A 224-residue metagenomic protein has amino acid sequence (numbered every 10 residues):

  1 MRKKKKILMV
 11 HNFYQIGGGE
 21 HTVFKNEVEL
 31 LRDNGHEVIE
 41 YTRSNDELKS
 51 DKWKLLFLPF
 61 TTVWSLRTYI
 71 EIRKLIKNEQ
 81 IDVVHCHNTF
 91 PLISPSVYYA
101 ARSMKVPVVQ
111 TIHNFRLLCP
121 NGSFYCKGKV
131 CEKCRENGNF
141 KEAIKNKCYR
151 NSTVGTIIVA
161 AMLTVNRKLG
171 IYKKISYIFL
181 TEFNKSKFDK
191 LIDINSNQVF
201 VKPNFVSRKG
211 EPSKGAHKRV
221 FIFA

Functional and structural regions predicted by a protein language model:
M1-S44, K77-E79, V97-P107, S176 (+1 more regions): N-terminal subdomain of nucleotide-sugar transferases
M9, K74-I93, P107-H113: Short N-terminal targeting/anchoring amphipathic segment
E20-V23, I93, I112, F179-E182 (+1 more regions): Replace "coordinates the UDP/GDP/TDP-sugar" with "coordinates nucleotide-activated sugar donors
R43-K74, C86-N88, K145-I158: A short, charged, and often flexible helix/loop element on the N-terminal side of the glycosyltransferase catalytic
L48-L55, I112-T164: Acceptor-binding helix/loop patch of EC 2.4 sugar-transfer enzymes, predominantly nucleotide-sugar-dependent
Y149-Q198: A short, active-site helix/loop in glycosyltransferases that binds the activated sugar's phosphate group
I178, N204, P212-A224: Conserved donor-binding/catalytic core segment of Leloir-type glycosyltransferases
F183-N184, K202-G210: Short beta-strand->alpha-helix junction loop in the catalytic core of nucleotide-activated group-transfer enzymes
